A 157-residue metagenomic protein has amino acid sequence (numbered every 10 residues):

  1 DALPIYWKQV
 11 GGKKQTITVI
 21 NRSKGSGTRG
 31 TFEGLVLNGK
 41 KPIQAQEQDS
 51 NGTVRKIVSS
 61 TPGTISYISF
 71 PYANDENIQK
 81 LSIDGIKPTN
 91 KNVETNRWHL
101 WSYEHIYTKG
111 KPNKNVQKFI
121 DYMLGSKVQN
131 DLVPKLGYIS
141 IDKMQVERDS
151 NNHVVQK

Functional and structural regions predicted by a protein language model:
D1-K157: Exported/periplasmic ABC-transporter solute-binding proteins
